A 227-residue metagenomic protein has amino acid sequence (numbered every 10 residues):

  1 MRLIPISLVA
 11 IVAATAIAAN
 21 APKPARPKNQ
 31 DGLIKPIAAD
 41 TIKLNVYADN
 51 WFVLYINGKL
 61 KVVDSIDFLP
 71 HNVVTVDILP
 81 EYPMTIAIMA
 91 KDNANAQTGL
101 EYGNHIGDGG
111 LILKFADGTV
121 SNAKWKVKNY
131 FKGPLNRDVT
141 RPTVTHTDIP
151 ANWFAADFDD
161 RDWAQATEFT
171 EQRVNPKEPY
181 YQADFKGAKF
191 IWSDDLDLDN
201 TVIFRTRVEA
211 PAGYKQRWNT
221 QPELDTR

Functional and structural regions predicted by a protein language model:
R2-V9: Sec-dependent signal peptide recognition, specifically the positively charged N-region followed immediately by
V9-A18: Hydrophobic h-region of N-terminal signal peptides that target proteins for export in Gram-negative bacteria
A21-K61, N72-R227: Beta-strand-rich recognition domains
V62-F68: Short beta-strand segments within Ig-like beta-sandwich modules, predominantly Fibronectin type-III
